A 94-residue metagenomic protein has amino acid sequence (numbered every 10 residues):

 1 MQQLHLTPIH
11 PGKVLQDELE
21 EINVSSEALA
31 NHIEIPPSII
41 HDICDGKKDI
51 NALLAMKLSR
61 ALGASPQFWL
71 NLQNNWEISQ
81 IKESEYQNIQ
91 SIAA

Functional and structural regions predicted by a protein language model:
M1-V24, N71: A short, Lys/Arg-rich alpha-helix, primarily the initiator
Q16, E27, M56: Residues within the helices of the helix-turn-helix
L19, A30, S59: The alpha-helix within a helix-turn-helix
V24-D42: Short alpha-helical DNA-recognition segment
I43, R60-L62, F68: Basic, low-complexity intrinsically disordered segments
C44, L54, Q73: DNA major-groove recognition helix of helix-turn-helix
K47-R60: Short, basic-rich loop-to-helix N-cap that marks the start of a DNA-contacting helix
L70-A94: Short, charged recognition helix plus adjacent turn of helix-turn-helix-like nucleic-acid-binding domains
